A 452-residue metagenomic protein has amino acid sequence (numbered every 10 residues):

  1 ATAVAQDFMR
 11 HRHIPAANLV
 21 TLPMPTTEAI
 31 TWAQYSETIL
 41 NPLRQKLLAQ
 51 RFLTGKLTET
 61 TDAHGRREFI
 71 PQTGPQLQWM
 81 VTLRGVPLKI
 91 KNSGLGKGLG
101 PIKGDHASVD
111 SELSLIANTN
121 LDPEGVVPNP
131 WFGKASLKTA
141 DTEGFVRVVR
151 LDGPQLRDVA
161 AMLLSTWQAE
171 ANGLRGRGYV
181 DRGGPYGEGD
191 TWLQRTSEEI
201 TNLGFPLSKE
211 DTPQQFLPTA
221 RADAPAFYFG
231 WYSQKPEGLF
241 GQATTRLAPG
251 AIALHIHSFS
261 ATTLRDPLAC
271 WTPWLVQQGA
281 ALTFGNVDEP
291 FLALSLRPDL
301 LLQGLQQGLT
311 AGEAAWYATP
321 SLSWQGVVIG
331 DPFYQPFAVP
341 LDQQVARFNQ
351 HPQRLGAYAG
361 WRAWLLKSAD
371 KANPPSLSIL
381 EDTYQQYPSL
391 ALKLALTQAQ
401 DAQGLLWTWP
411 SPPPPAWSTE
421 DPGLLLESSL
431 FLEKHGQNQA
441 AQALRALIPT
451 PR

Functional and structural regions predicted by a protein language model:
A1-L380, P388-S389, A402-Q403: Cysteine-dependent hydrolase recognition
R362-W364, L396, S428: Structural register within alpha-helical repeat arrays
L366-K367, A399, F431-L432: Residue-level signature for tetratricopeptide repeat
P374-Y384, L405-S418, Q439-P449: Alpha-helical repeat scaffolds
L390-A391, P422: Helix-start (N-cap) detector for alpha-helical repeat units in TPR-like alpha-solenoids, especially tetratricopeptide
A402, K434-H435: Register position in tetratricopeptide repeats
